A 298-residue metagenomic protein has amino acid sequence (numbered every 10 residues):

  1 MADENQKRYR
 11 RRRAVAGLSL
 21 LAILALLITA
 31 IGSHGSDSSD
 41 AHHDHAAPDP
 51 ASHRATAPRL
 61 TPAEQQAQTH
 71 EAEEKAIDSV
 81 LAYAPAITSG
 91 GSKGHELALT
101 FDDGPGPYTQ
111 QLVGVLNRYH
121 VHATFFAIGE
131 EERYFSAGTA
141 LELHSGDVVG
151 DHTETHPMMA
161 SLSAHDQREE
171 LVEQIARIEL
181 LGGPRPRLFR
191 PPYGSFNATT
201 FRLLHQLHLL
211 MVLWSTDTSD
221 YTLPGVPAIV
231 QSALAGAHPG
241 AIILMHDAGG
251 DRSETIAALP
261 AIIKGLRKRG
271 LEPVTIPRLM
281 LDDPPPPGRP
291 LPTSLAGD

Functional and structural regions predicted by a protein language model:
M1-A98, G114-T124, P239-D298: Terminal accessory/targeting
Q66-L162, D166, E170, I175-R177: Active-site beta->alpha N-cap acidic-glycine motif
Q111, R133-Y134, P157-E272, I276-P292: Catalytic domains of cell-wall/extracellular-matrix polysaccharide-remodeling enzymes, centered on de-N-acetylation
